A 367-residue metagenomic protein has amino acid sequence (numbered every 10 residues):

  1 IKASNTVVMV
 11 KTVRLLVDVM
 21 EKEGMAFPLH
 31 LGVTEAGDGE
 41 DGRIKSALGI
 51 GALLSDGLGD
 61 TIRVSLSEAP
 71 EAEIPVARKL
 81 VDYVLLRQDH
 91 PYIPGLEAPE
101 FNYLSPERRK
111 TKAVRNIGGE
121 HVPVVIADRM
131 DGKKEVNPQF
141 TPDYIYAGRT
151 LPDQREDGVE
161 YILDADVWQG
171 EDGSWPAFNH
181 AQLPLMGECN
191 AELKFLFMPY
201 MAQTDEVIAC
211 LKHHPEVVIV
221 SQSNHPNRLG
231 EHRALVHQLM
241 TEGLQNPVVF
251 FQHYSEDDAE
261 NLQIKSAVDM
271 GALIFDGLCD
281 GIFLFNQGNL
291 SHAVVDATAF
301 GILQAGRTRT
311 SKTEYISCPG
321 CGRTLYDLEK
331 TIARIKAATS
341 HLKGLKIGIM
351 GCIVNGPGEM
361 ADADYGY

Functional and structural regions predicted by a protein language model:
I1-I117, L193, M201-I349: Catalytic alpha/beta core domains of metabolic enzymes, predominantly
I1-V10, Y103-N116, V124-G230: Active-site beta->alpha loop and helix N-cap motifs at the rims of alpha/beta catalytic domains
V122-V124, Y315: A residue-level signal for beta-strand positions that form part of recognition/binding surfaces within mature
I353-Y367: Nucleotide-binding motor/catalytic cores of P-loop/tubulin-like NTPases across gene-expression machines
